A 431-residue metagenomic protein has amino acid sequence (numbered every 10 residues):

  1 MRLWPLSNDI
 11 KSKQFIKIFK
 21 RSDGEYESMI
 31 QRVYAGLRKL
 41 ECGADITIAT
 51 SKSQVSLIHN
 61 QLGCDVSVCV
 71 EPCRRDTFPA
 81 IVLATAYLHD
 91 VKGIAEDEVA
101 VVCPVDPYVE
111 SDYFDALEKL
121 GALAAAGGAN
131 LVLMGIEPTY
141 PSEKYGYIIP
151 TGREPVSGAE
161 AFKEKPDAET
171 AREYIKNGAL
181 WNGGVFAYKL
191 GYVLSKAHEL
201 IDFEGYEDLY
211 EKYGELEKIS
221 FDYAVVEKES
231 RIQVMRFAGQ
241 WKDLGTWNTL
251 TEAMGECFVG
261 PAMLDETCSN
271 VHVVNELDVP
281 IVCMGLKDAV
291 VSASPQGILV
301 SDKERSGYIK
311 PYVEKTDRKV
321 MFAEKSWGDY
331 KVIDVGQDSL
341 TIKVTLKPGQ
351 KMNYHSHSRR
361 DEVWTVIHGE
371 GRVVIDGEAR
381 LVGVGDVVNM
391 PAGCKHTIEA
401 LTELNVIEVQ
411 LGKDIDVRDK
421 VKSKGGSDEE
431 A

Functional and structural regions predicted by a protein language model:
M1-P5, V417: Short N-terminal binding/cap micro-motifs at the start of the first secondary-structure element
P5-D9, F19-P104, Y108-D115: Conserved N-terminal catalytic core of the sugar/cofactor nucleotidyltransferase
F15, I30, A84, D106 (+4 more regions): Residue-level signal for inorganic ion chemistry
D45-T47, V101, V132-L133, Q233 (+1 more regions): A structural signal for isolated positions on well-ordered beta-strands in alpha/beta enzyme cores
C103, V366, V409: Catalytic metal- and UDP-sugar-binding loop of GT-A-like glycosyltransferases, i.e., residues flanking the conserved
E110-L216, Q233: Conserved core of the sugar-phosphate nucleotidyltransferase
Y188-V388, C394-T397, I415, K420-E430: Left-handed beta-helix
I407-I415: C-terminal structural segments of small proteins and small subunits
